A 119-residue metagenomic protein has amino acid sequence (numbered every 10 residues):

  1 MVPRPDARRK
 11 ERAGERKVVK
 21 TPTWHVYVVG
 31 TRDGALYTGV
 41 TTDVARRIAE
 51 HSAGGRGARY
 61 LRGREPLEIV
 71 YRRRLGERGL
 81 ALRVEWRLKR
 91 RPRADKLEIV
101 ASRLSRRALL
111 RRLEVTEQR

Functional and structural regions predicted by a protein language model:
M1-R56, R62-L75, G79-W86, R103-R119: GIY-YIG nuclease catalytic motif and its immediate N-terminal context
W86-A101: Short arginine-rich
